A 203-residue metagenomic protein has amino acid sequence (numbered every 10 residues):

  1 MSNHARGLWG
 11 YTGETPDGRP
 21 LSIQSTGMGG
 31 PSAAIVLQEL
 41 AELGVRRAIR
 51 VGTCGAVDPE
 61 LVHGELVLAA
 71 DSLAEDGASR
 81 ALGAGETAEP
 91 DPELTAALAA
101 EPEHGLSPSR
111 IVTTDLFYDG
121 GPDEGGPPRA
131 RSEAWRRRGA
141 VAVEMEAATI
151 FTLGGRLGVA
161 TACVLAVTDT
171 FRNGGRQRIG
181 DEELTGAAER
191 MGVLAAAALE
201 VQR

Functional and structural regions predicted by a protein language model:
M1-A97, E101-E103: Metabolite-binding pocket within alpha/beta catalytic cores that recognizes anionic/polar moieties
M1-H4, H104-R110, V201-R203: Flexible, glycine/charged-enriched surface loops at secondary-structure junctions
A88-G139: Active-site rim beta-loop-alpha module in soluble metabolic enzymes
A97-H104, L153, L194-Q202: Generic non-transmembrane alpha-helical segments
D119-G120, F151-L153, T170-Q177: Short active-site-adjacent structural elements
R129-D169: A C-terminal functional module that forms or caps the active site or interfaces directly with catalytic machinery
F171-R203: His/Asp/Glu-rich mid-to-C-terminal helical/loop segments that flank catalytic regions of hydrolases
